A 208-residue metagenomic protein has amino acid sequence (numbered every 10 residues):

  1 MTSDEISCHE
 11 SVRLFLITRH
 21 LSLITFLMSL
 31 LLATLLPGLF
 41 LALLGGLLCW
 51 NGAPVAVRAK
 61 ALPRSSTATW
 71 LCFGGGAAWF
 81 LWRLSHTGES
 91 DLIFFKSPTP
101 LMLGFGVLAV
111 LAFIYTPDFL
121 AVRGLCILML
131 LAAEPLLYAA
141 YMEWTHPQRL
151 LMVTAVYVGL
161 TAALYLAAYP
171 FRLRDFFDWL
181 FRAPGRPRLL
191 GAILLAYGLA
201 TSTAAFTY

Functional and structural regions predicted by a protein language model:
M1-M28: Intrinsic disorder/low-complexity segments
T25-L81: N-terminal topogenic module of multi-pass integral membrane proteins
A53-S66, E89-F94, Y115-V122, F177-F181: Membrane-interface helix-boundary motifs at transmembrane edges
A68-A77, L128-A140, G159-T161, R186-R188 (+1 more regions): Small-residue-rich segments of transmembrane alpha-helices in multi-pass membrane proteins, especially helix faces
I93-A163: Membrane-proximal helix-loop-helix units in multi-pass membrane proteins
A162-D178: Transmembrane alpha-helical segments of integral membrane proteins
R174-A192: Interfacial loop-to-transmembrane junctions
A200-Y208: Juxtamembrane boundary at the C-terminal end of a transmembrane helix
